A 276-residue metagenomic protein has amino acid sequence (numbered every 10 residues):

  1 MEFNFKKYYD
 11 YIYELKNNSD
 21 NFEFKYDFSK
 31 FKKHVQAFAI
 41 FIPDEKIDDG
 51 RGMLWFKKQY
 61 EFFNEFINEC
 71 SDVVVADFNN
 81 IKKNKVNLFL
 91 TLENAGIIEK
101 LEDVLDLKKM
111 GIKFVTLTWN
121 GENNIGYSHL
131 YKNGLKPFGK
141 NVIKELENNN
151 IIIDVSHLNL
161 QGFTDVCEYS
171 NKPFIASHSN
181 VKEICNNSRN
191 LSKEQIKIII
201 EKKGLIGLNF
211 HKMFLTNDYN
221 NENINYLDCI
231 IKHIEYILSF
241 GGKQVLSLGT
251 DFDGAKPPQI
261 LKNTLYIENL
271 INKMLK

Functional and structural regions predicted by a protein language model:
M1-P137, N186-L248, F252-K276: N-terminal hydrophobic targeting/anchoring segments and the immediately downstream early-domain regions of hydrolases
V74, T116, I151-L158: Catalytic beta/alpha-barrel core
V86, I143-I152: Short, surface-exposed connector motifs at secondary-structure boundaries
K100-V104, N159-K172: Distinct, well-ordered alpha-helical segments
L105, I143-K144, T164, K197: Alpha-helical segments flanking ligand/cofactor-binding loops in enzyme cores
V115, P173-S179: Short hydrophobic/aromatic-enriched beta-strand-loop microsegments
G134-F138, D154-G162, V166, L191: Short, contiguous, pocket-lining structural segments that sit at or immediately flank catalytic/ligand-binding sites
L160-Q161, N180-E183, K212-L215: Short, catalytically relevant binding-site loops at active-site mouths
